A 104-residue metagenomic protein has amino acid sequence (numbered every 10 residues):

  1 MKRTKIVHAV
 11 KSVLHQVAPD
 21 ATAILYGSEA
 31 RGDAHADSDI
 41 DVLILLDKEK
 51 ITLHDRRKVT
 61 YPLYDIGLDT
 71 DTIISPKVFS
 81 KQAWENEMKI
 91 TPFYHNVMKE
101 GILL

Functional and structural regions predicted by a protein language model:
M1-T22, A30-G32, A36, D47-L104: Catalytic core of pol beta-like nucleotidyltransferases
D39-L45: Short, aliphatic-rich beta-strand segments
